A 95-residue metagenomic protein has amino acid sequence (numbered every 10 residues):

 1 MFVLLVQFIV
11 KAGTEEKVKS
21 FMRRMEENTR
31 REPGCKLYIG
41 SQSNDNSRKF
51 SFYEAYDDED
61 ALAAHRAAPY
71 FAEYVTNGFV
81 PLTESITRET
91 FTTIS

Functional and structural regions predicted by a protein language model:
F2, I39-N46, Y74-S95: Glycine-rich beta-strand-turn "strand-cap" elements at beta-sheet edges
F2-F8: Active-site-flanking beta-strand signature of metal-NTP-handling nucleotidyl enzymes and homologous cyclase-like
I9-E16: Short, surface-exposed ligand-recognition loops at beta-strand->loop->(often short) alpha-helix junctions that present
E16, D57-A67: Short amphipathic alpha-helices within nucleic acid-binding modules
F21-R23, H65-Y70: Short amphipathic alpha-helices in soluble, non-transmembrane regions that often serve as interface/regulatory elements
E27-F50: Short, glycine- and small/hydrophobic-rich beta-strand elements in well-ordered beta-sheets
